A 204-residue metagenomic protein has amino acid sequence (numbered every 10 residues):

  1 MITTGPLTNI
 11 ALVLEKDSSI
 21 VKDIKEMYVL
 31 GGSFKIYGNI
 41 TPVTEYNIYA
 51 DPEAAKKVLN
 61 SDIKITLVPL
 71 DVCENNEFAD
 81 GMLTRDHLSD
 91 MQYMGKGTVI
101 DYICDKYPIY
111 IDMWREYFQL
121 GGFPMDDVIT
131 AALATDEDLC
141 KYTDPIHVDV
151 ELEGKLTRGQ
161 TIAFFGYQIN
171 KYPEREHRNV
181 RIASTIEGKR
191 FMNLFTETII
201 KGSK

Functional and structural regions predicted by a protein language model:
M1-D80: Active-site histidine-anchored catalytic micro-motif
Y49, V68-K204: Conformational coupling and interaction surfaces
